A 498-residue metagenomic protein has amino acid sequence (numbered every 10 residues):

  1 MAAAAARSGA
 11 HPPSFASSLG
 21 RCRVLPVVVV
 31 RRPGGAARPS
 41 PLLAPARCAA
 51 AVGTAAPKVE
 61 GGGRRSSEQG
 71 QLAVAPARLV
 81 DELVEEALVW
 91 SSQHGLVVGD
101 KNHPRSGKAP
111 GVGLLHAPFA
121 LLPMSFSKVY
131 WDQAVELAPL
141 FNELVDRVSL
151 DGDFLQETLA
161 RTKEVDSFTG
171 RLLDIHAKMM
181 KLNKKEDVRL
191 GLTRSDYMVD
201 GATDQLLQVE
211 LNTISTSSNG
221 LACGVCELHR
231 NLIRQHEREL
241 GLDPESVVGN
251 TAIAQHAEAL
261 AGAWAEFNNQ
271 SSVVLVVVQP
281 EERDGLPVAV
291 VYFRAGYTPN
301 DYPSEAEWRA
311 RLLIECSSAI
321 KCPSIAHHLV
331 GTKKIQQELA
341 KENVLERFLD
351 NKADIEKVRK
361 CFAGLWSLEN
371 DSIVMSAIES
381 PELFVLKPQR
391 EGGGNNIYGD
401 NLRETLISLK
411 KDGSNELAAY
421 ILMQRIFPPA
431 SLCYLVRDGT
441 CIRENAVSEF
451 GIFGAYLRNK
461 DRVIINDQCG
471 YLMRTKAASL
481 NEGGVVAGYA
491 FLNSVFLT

Functional and structural regions predicted by a protein language model:
A2-T498: Preference for protein termini
